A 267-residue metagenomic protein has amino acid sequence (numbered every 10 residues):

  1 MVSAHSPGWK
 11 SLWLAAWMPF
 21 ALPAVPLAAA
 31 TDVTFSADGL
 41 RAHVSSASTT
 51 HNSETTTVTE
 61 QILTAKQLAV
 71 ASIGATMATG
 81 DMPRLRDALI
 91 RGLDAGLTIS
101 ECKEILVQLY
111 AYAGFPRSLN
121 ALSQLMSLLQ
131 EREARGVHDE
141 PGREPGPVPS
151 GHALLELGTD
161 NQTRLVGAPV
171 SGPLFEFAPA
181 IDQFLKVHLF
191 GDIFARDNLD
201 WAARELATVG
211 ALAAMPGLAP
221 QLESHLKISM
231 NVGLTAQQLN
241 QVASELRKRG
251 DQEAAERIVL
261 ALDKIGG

Functional and structural regions predicted by a protein language model:
V2-W13: Bacterial N-terminal signal peptides that target proteins for export
W13-A24: Bacterial N-terminal signal peptides
P26-Q67, A78-A95, I99-E101, Y110-A111 (+5 more regions): Acidic, glycine/proline-rich low-complexity segments that act as flexible tails and inter-domain linkers
P216, P220-Q221: Intrinsically disordered, low-complexity segments enriched in Gly and acidic/Ser/Thr residues that form flexible
S224-L226: Solvent-exposed, glycine/polar-rich loop segments of beta-barrel outer-membrane systems
